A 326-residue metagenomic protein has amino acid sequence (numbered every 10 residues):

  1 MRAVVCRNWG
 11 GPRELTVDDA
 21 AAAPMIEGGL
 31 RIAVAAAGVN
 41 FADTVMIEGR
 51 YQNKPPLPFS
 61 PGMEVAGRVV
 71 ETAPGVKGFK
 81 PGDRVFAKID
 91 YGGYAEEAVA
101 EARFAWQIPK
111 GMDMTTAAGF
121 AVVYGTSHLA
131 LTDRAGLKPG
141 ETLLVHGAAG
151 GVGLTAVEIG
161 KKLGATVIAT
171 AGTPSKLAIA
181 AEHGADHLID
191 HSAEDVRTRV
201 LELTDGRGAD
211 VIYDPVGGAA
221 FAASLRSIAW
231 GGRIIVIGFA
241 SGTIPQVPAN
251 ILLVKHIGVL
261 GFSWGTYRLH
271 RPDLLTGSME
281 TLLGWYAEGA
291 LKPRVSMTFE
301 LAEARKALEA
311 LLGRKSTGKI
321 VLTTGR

Functional and structural regions predicted by a protein language model:
A22-V39, R50-G92: Glycine-rich beta-strand-centered segment in the early N-terminal region that forms part of a ligand/cofactor-binding
A33, V45, P56, R84-G147 (+1 more regions): NAD(P)H dinucleotide-binding glycine-rich loop of Rossmann-like/cofactor-binding domains, especially the beta1-alpha1
R84, T142, T166, G232-R233 (+1 more regions): Short glycine-centered segments of the SAM/dcSAM-binding site in methyltransferase folds
G93-E96, A171-I179, I244-A249: Short, glycine/polar-rich helix-capping loops at beta-to-alpha or helix-loop-helix junctions that flank or form
A118-E194: Mid-domain Rossmann-like dinucleotide-binding core that forms the NAD(H)/NADP(H) cofactor-binding site
A171, A219-L291, S316, T323-R326: Glycine-rich phosphate-binding loop and adjacent beta-alpha segment of Rossmann(oid) nucleotide-cofactor-binding
V196-G206: Short amphipathic alpha-helix with an adjacent loop that forms part of the alpha/beta core around
